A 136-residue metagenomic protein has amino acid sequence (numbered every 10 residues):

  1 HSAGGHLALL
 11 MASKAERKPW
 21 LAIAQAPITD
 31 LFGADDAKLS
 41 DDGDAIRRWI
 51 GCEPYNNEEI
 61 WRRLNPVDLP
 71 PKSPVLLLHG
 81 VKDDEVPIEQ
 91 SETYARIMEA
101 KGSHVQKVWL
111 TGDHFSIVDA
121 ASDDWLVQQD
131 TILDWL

Functional and structural regions predicted by a protein language model:
H1, H6, H79, H114-F115: Histidine-centered active-site/metal-ligand motif
H1-K38: Primarily recognizes the serine-hydrolase "nucleophile elbow" in alpha/beta-hydrolase and SGNH/GDSL folds
L21-Q25, L76-L77, K107-W109: Structural recognition of the beta-strand scaffold that forms the well-ordered cores of secreted hydrolase catalytic
G33-D68: Mobile cap/lid helix-loop segments that gate and shape the active-site cleft of serine hydrolases
P70-V75: Short, proline-enriched alpha-helix->beta-strand connector loops that line the catalytic pocket of alpha/beta-hydrolase
L77-H79, D83: Short beta-strand/loop motif that positions the catalytic acidic residue of the alpha/beta-hydrolase fold
E85, E89-L136: C-terminal catalytic histidine-bearing segment of alpha/beta-hydrolase fold enzymes
